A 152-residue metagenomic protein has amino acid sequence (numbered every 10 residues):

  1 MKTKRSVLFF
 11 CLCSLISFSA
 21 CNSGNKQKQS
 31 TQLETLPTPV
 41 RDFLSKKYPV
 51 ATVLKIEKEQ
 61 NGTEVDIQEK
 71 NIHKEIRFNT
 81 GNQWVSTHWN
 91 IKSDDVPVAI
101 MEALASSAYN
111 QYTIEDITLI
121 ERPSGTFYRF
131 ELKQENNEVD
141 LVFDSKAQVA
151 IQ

Functional and structural regions predicted by a protein language model:
M1-L8: Bacterial N-terminal signal peptides that target proteins for export
S17-A20: C-terminal motif of bacterial Sec signal peptides marking the signal peptidase cleavage site
N22-G24: Bacterial signal peptide processing site
T31-T52, K92-T113: Short, non-transmembrane alpha-helical segments in secretory-pathway proteins
V65, T126-E138: Conserved histidines in hydrophobic membrane contexts and catalytic metal-binding motifs
K70-E102: Mid-chain, structured segments of secreted extracytoplasmic proteins
E75-V85, V139-Q152: A short, surface-exposed beta-strand/turn
S106-N110, D116-E121, V142-Q152: Flexible "stalk/tail and boundary" regions
